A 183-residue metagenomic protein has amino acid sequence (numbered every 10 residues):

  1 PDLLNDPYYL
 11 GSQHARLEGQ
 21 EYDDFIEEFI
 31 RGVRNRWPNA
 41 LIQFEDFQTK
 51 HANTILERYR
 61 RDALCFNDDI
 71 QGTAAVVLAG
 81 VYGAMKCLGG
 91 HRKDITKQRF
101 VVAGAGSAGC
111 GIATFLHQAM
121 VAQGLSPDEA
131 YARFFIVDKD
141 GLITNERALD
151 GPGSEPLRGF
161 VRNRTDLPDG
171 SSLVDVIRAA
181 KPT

Functional and structural regions predicted by a protein language model:
P1-Q98: Glycine/serine-rich phosphate-binding loop and adjoining beta1-alpha1 elements at the start of nucleotide-handling
D62, N67-I177: Glycine-rich phosphate/diphosphate-binding loop of Rossmann-like nucleotide-binding domains
K181-T183: Short, intrinsically disordered, charge-balanced linker/junction segments flanking boundaries in proteins
